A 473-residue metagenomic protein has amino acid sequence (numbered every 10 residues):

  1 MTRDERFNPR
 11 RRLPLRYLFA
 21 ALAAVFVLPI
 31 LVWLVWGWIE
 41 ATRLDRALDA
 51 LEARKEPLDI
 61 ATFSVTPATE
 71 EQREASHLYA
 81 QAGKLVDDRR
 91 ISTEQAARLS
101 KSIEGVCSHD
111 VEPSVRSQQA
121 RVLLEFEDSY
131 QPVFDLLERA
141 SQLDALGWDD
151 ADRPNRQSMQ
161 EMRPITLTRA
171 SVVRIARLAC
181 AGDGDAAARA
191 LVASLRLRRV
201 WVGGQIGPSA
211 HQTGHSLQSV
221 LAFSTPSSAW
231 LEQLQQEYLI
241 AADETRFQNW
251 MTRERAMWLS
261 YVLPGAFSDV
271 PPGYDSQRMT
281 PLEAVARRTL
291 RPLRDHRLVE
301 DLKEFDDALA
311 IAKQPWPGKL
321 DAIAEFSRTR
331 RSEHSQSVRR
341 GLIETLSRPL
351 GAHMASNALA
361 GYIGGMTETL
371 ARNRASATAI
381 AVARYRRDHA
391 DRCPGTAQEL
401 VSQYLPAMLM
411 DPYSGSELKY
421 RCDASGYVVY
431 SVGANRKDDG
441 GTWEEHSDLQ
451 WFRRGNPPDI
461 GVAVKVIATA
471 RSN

Functional and structural regions predicted by a protein language model:
T2-N473: Short acidic linear motifs
